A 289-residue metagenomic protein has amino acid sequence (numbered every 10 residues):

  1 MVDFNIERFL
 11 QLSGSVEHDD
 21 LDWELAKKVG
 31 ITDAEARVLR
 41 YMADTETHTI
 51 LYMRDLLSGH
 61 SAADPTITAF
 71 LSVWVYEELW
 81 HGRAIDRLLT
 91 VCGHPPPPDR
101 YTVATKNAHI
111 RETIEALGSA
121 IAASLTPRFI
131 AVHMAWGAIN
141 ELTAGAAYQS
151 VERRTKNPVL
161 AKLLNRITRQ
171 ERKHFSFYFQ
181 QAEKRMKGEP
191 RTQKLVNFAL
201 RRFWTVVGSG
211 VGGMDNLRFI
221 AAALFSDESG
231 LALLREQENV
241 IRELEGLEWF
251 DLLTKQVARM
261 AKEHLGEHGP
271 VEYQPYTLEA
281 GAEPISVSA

Functional and structural regions predicted by a protein language model:
M1-A289: Non-heme di-metal
